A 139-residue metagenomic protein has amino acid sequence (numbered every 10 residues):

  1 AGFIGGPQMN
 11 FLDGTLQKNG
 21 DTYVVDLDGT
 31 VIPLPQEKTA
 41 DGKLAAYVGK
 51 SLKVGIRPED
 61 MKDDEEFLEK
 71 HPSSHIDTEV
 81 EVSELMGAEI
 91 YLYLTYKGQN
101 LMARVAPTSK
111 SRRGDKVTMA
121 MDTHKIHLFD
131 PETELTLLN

Functional and structural regions predicted by a protein language model:
A1-V31: Internal alpha/beta loop-helix hairpins
F11-L12, I76, L101: Structural detector for hydrophobic anchor residues on beta-strands
L16-K18, D60, V80-E84, P107: A residue-level detector for short acidic-glycine micro-motifs
K18-T22, S83-I90, P131: Short, conserved beta-turn/loop elements at beta-strand boundaries and strand-helix junctions
T22-E79, K110-N139: Glycine/charge-rich catalytic "coupling/switch" loops of P-loop NTPases
T22-G29, A88-Q99: Short, basic/aromatic beta-hairpin or loop at an interaction surface
H71-I76, V82, M86-Y93: Long, well-ordered amphipathic alpha-helical subdomains in the mid-to-C-terminal portions of large enzyme subunits
A103-V105: A conserved acidic, glycine/proline-rich C-terminal tail/linker
